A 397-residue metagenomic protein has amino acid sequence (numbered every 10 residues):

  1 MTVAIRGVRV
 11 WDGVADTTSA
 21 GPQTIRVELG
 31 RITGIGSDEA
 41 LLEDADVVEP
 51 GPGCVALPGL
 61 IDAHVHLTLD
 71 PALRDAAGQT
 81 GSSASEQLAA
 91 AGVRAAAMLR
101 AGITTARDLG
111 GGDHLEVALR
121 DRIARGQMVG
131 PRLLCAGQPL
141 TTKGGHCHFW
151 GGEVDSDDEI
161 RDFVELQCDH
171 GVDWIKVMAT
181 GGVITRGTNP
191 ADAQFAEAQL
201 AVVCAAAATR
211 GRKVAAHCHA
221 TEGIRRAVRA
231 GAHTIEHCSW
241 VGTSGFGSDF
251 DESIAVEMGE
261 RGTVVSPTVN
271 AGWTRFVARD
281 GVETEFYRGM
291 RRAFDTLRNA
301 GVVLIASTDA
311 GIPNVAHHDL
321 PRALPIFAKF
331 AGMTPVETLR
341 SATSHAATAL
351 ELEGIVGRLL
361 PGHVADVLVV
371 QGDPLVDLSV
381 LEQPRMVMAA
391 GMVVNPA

Functional and structural regions predicted by a protein language model:
M1-E43, V55-A56, G372-L378, M392-V393: N-terminal metal-binding scaffold of metallo-dependent hydrolase/deaminase domains
V8, I25, G30, G53 (+14 more regions): Divalent metal-coordination and catalytic microenvironments
C54-Q127, A198, A230: Metal-associated gating/positioning segment near the N- to mid-region
P71-R74, E116, T185-T188, I224-A232 (+4 more regions): Histidine/acidic-residue-rich catalytic or RNA/ligand-binding cores of hydrolases and nuclease-related proteins
A76-A89, G145-D162, K213-A215: Active-site mouth loops of central-metabolism enzymes
A118, E159-S239, T243-V265, T284-L304: Histidine/acidic residue-rich metal-binding segments in metalloenzymes
Y287-V370: His/Asp/Glu-enriched, well-ordered alpha-helical/loop segment that forms or immediately abuts the divalent-metal
A342-S344, T348, P361-A397: C-terminal cap of metal-dependent C-N hydrolases
